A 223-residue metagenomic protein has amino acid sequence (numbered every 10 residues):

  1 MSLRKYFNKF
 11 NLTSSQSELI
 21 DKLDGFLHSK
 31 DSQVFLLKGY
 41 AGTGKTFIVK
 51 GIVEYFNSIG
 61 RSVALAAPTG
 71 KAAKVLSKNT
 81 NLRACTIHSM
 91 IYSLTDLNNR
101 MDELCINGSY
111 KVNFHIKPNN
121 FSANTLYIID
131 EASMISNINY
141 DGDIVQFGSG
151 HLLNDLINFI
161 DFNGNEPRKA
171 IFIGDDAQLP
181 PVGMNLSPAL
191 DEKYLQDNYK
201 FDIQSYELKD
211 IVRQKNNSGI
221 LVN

Functional and structural regions predicted by a protein language model:
M1-N223: Conserved ATP-binding/catalytic motifs of P-loop helicase motor domains
